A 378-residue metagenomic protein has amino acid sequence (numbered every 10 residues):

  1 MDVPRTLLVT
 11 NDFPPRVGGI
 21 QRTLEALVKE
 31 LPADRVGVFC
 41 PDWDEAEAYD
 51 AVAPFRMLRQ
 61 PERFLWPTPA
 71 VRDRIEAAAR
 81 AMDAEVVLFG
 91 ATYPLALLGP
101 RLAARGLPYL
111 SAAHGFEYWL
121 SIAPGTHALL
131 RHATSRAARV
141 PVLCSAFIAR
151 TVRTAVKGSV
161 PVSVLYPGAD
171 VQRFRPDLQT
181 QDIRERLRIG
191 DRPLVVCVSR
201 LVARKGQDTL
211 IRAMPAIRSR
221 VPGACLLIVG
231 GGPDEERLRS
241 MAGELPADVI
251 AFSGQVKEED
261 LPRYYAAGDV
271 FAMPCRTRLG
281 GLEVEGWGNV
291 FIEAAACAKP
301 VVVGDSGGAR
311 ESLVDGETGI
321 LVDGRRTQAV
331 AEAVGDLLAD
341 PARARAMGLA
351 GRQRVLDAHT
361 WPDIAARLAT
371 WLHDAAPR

Functional and structural regions predicted by a protein language model:
V9, I189-K205, I211-P215: Conserved donor-binding/catalytic core segment of Leloir-type glycosyltransferases
F89-L95: Short His-centered aromatic/hydrophobic patch
R175-I189: A short helix/loop element that forms part of the nucleotide-sugar donor recognition site in Leloir-type
G223, A329, D336, R343-D357: A short, well-ordered alpha-helix in the C-terminal region of glycosyltransferases
E236-P262, V270: Nucleotide-activated donor-binding/catalytic signature segment of Leloir-type glycosyltransferases, i.e., the conserved
A266-V284, K299: Acidic donor-binding loop of glycosyltransferase active sites
F291-A296, P300-V303, L313: Short hydrophobic beta-strand element within catalytic cores of glycosyltransferases and related nucleotide-activated
V314-G316, I320-T327, D336-A342: Conserved acidic donor-binding segment of nucleotide-sugar-dependent glycosyltransferases
